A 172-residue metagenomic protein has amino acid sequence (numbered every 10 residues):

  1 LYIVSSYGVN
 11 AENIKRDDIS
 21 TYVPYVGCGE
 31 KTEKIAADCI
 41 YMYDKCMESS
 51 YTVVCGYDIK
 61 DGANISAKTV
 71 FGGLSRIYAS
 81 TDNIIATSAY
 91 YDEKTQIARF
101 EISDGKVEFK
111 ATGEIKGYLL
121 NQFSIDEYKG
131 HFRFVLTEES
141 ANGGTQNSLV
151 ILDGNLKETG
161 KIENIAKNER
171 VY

Functional and structural regions predicted by a protein language model:
L1-Y172: Beta-sheet-rich non-transmembrane sensory/scaffold domains
